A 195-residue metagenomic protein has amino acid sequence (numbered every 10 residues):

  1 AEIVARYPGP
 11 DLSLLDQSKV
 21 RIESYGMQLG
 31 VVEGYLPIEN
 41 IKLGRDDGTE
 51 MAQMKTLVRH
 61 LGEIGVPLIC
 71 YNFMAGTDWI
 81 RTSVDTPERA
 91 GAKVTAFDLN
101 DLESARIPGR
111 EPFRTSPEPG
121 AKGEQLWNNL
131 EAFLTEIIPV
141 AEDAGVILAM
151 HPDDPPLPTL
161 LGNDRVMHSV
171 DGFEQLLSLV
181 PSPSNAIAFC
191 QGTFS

Functional and structural regions predicted by a protein language model:
A1, L29-G34, I69-Y71, L148-M150 (+1 more regions): Hydrophobic faces of well-ordered beta-strands that scaffold small-molecule active sites in alpha/beta enzyme cores
A1-L14, G76-T77, R165-V166, Q191-S195: Acidic-and-aromatic substrate-binding clefts and catalytic sites of carbohydrate-active enzymes
A5, Y35-L36, F73-T77, P152-P158 (+1 more regions): Active-site-proximal loop/turn and secondary-structure-junction residues that shape catalytic pockets, frequently
R6-L14, L43-H60, L126-F133: Glycine-rich anion/phosphate-binding loops
G9-G30, R59-G65, R106, I138-G145 (+2 more regions): Acidic (Asp/Glu)-rich catalytic clusters
V31-I64, L68-S83: Acidic/aromatic-lined carbohydrate-recognition and catalytic surfaces of CAZymes acting on diverse glycans
H60-L134: Active-site-proximal, glycine-rich beta->alpha crossover segments in alpha/beta enzymes that shape flexible
S104, P112-S195: Acidic/histidine-rich catalytic cores of soluble enzymes
